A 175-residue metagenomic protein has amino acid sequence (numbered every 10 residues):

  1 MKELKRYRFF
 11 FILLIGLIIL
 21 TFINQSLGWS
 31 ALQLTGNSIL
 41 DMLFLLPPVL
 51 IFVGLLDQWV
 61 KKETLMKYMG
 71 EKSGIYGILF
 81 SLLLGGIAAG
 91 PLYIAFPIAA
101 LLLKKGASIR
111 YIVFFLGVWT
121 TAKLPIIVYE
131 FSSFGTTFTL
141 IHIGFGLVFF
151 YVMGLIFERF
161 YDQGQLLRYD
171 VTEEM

Functional and structural regions predicted by a protein language model:
M1-F44: Hydrophobic transmembrane alpha-helices of multi-pass solute/ion transporters
K2, F131-M175: Juxtamembrane and boundary regions of transmembrane helices in multi-pass small-molecule transporters and channels
Y7-F11, L43, P47-P48, I75-L79 (+2 more regions): Hydrophobic alpha-helical transmembrane segments
I12-T21, L50-L55, F150-G154: Hydrophobic core segments of alpha-helical transmembrane domains in multi-pass membrane transport and ion-translocation
G28-A89, Y93-I98: Membrane-embedded alpha-helical segments and adjacent helix-loop junctions characteristic of multi-pass solute
K72-G74, L101-Y111, S132-T136: Juxtamembrane helix-boundary/capping and inter-helix hinge elements in multi-pass membrane proteins
A88, L116-V128, F145-M153: Membrane-embedded alpha-helical segments of transport systems, primarily multispan ion/solute transporters
P91-G117: Hydrophobic transmembrane alpha-helices that form the pore/transport pathway of multi-pass ion and small-solute
